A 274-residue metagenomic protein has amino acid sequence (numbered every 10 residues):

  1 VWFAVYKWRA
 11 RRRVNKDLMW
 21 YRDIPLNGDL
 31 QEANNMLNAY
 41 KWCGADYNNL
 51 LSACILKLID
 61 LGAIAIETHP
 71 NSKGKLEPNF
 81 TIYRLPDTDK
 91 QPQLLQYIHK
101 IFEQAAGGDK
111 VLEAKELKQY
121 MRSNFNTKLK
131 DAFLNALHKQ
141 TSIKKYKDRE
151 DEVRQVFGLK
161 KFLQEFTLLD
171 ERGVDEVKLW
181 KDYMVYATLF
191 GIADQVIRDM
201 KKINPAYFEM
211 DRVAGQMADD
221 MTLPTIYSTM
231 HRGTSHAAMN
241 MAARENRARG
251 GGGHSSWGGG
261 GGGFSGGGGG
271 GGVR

Functional and structural regions predicted by a protein language model:
V1-R274: Acidic, Ser/Thr/Pro-rich intrinsically disordered cytosolic tails and loops of eukaryotic transmembrane proteins
